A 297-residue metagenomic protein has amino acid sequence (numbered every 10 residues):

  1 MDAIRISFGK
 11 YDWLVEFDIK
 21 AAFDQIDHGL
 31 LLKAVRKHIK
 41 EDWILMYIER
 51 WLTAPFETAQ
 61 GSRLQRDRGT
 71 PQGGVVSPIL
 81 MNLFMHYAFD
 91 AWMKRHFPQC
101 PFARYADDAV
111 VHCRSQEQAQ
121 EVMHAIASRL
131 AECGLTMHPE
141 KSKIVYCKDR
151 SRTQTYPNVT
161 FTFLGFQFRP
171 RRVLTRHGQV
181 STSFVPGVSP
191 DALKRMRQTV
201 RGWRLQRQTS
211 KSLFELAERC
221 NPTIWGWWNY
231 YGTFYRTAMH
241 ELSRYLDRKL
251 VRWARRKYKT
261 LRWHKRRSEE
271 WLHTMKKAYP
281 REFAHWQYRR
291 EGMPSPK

Functional and structural regions predicted by a protein language model:
D2-K148, N158-T160: Conserved polymerase palm-domain catalytic core
D12-W13, D27-L30, Q60-L64, Y105 (+3 more regions): Short acidic (Asp/Glu) and glycine-rich catalytic loops that position anionic groups and cofactors
D42, I79, L83, P190-K194 (+1 more regions): Alpha-helix N-cap/helix-start motif at coil-to-helix transitions, marked by capping-box chemistry
T53, C133-Q208, W225: A conserved non-catalytic segment of reverse transcriptases and RNA-directed RNA polymerases corresponding to the late
Q65-T70, T182-V185, R201-L216, G226-M239: Short, solvent-exposed helix-loop connector elements
Y105, S142-R150, R219-T223, H240-D247 (+1 more regions): A glycine-rich phosphate-binding loop feature that marks nucleotide/adenosyl-phosphate handling sites
L216-L261: Non-catalytic, peripheral interaction segments enriched in hydrophobic/basic residues
Y245-K249, A254, Y258-K297: Extended C-terminal regions of large enzymes
